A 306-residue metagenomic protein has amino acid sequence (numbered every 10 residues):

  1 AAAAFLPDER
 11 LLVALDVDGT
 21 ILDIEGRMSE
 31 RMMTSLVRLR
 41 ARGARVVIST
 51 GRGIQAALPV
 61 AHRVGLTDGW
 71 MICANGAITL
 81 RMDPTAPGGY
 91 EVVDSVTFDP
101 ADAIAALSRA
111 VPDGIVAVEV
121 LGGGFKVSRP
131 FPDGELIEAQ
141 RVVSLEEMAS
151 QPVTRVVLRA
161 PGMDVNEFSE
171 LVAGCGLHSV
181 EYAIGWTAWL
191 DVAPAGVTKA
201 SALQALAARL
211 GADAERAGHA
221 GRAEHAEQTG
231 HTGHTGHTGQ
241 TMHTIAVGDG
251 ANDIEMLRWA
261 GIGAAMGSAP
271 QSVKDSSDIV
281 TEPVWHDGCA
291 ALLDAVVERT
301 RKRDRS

Functional and structural regions predicted by a protein language model:
A3-A4, D8, L12, S29 (+2 more regions): Mg2+-dependent phosphoryl-transfer enzymes with acidic/Ser/Thr/Gly-rich catalytic loops
E30-D133: Active-site phosphate-binding/coordination module
M32, A57-A61, F168, V172 (+3 more regions): Hydrophobic packing residues within well-ordered alpha-helices of enzyme cores
G43-V47, T67-G69, R155, M242-H243 (+1 more regions): Short active-site oxyanion
V64-T67, N75, G176-H178, W259-A260 (+1 more regions): Short, structured coil segments at secondary-structure junctions
D94-V96, R141-V143, V280-V284: Short acidic-hydrophobic, aromatic-tinged amphipathic segments that line or gate anion-handling sites
A110-G221, G233-V247, A251-D253: Conserved acidic, metal-coordinating active-site core of Asp-based, Mg2+-dependent phosphoryl-transfer enzymes
